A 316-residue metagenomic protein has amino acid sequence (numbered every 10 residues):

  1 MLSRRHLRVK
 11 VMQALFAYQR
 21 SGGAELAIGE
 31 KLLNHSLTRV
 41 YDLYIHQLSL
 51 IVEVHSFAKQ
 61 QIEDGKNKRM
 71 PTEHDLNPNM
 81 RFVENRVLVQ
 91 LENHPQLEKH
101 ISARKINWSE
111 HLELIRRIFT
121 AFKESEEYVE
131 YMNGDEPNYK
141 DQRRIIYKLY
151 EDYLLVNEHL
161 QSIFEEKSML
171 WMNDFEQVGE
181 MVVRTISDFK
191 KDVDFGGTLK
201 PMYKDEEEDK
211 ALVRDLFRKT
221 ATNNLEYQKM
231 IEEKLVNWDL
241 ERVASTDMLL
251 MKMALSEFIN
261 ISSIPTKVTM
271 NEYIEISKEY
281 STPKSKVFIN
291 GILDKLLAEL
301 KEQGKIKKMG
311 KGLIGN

Functional and structural regions predicted by a protein language model:
M1-N316: Class I Rossmann-like S-adenosyl-L-methionine
